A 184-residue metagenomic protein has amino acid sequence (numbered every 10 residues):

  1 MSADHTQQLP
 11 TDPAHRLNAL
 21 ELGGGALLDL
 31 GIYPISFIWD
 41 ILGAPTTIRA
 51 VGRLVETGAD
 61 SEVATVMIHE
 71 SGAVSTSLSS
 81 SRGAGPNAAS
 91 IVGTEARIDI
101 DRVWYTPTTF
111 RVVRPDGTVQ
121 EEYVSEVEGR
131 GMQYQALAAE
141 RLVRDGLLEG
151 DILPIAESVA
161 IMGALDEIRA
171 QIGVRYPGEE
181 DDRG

Functional and structural regions predicted by a protein language model:
M1-I48: Predominantly a Rossmann-like dinucleotide-binding segment in NAD(P)-dependent oxidoreductases
L22-L28, E121-R130: A short glycine-threonine-serine/GTX helix/turn-capping micro-motif
S36-P107, A138-L142, D182-G184: Contiguous beta-strand/loop segments that form the cofactor/metal-binding neighborhood of enzyme cores
S71, D116-T118: Solvent-exposed strand-loop boundary residues in beta-sheet-rich modules
R102-Y105, F110-P115, M132: Active-site oxyanion/phosphate-handling segment shared across diverse enzymes
G117, Q135-G146: Conserved C-terminal active-site "lid" loop/helix of NAD(P)H-dependent oxidoreductases that clamps the redox cofactor
S125-L137, L153: Active-site loop of classical SDR/Rossmann-like NAD(P)-dependent oxidoreductases, centered on the catalytic Tyr-X3-Lys
R141-G184: C-terminal helix-rich "cap/oligomerization" subdomain common to oxidoreductases
